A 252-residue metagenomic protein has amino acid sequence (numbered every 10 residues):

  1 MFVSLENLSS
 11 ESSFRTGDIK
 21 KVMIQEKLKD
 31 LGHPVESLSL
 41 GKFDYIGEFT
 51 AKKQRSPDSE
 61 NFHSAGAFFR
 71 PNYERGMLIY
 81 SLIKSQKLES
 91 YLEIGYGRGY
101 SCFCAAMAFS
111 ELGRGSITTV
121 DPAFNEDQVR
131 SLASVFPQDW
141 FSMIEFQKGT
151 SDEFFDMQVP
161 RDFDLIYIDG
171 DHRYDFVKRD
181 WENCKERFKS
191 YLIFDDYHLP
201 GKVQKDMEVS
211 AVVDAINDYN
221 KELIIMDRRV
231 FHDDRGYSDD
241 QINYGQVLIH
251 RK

Functional and structural regions predicted by a protein language model:
M1-R70: Rossmann-like AdoMet
F62-R70, E74-K252: S-adenosylmethionine/decaboxylated-SAM
